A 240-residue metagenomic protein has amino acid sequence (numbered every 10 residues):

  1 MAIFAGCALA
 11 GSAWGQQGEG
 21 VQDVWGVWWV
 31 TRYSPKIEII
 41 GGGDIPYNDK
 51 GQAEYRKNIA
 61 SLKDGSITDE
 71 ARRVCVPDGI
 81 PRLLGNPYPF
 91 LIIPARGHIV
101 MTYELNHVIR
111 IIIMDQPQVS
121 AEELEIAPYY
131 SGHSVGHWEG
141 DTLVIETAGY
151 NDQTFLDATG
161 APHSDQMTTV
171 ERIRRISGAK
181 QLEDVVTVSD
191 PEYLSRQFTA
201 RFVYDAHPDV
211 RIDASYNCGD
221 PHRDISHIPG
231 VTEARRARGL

Functional and structural regions predicted by a protein language model:
M1-A10: Bacterial N-terminal signal peptides
G11-L240: Hydrophobic small-molecule pocket/channel-lining residues, especially in calycin-type beta-barrels
